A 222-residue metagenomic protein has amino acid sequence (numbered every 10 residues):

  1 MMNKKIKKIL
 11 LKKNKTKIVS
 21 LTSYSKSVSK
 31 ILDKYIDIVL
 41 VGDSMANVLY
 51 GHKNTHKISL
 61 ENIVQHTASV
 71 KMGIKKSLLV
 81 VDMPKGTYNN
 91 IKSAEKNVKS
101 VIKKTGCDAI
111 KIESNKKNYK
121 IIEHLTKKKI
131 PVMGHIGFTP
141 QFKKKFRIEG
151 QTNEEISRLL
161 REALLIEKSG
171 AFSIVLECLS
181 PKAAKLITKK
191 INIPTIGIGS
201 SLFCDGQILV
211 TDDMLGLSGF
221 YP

Functional and structural regions predicted by a protein language model:
M1-P222: Alpha/beta enzyme core
